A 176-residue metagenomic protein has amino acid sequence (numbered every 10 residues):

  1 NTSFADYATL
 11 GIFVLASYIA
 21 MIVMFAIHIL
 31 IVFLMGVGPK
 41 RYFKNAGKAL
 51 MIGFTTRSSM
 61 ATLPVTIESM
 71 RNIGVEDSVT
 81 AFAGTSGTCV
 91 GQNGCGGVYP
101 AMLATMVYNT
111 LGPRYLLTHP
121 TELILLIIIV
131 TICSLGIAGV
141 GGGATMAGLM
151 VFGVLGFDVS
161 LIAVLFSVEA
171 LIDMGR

Functional and structural regions predicted by a protein language model:
N1-A8, P39, T110-R114: Transmembrane helix-loop junctions in multi-pass membrane proteins
T2, G36-K40, M70-A81, V154-S160: Juxtamembrane helix-boundary/capping and inter-helix hinge elements in multi-pass membrane proteins
T2-I29: Entry/N-cap segments of selected transmembrane alpha helices and their immediately preceding amphipathic helices
D6, A26-L34, G38-Y42, A46 (+1 more regions): Membrane-spanning helices that line or support transport/gating and their immediate boundary helices in channels
L10-Y18, S86-G97, T131, L171 (+1 more regions): Loop-to-transmembrane-helix entry motif
Y42-N45, A49-T62, C89, G156 (+1 more regions): Hydrophobic, small-residue-rich transmembrane alpha-helices and their short perimembrane loops in multi-pass membrane
I52-S134: Helix-loop-helix junctions within the multi-pass membrane cores of secondary transporters/permeases
P100-R176: Transmembrane alpha-helical segments and their short flanking loops that form helix-hairpins/helix-helix interfaces
